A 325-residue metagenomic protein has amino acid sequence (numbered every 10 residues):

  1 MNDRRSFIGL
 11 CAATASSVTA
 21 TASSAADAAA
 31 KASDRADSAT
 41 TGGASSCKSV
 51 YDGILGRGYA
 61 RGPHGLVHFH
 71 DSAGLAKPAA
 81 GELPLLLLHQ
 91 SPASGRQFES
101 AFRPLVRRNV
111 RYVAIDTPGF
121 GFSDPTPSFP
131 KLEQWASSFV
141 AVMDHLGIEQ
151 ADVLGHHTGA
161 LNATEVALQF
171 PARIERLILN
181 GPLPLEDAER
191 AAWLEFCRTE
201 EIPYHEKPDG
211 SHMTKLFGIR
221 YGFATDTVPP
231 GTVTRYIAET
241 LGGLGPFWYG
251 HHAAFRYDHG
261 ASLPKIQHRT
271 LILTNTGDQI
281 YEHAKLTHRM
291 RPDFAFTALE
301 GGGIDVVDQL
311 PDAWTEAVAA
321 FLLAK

Functional and structural regions predicted by a protein language model:
M1-T14: N-terminal secretory signal peptides and thylakoid transit peptides that target proteins across membranes
G62-G74: A short loop-to-beta-strand scaffold at the N-terminal edge of the catalytic core in hydrolase folds
S72-F122: Conserved HGGG/HGGXW glycine-rich cap/lid loop of the alpha/beta-hydrolase fold
R107, A114-T158: Active-site loop/oxyanion-hole signature of alpha/beta-hydrolase fold enzymes
T164, L168, E175-H205: Flexible "cap/lid" loop of the alpha/beta hydrolase fold
A188-E189, H205-P264: Conserved alpha/beta-hydrolase catalytic His-Asp/Glu region
T270-G302, D308: Conserved loop-alpha-helix segment in the C-terminal half of the alpha/beta-hydrolase fold that carries the catalytic
V307-A320: Post-His helix in hydrolase/transferase enzymes
